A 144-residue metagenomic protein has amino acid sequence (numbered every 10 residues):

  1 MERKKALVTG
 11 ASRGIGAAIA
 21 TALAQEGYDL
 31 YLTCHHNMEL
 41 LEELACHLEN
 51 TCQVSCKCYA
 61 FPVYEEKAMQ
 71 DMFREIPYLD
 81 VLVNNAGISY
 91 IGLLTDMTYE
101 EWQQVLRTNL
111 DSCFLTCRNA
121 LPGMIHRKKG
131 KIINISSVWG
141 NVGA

Functional and structural regions predicted by a protein language model:
S12-G14: Conserved glycine-rich cofactor-binding loop
E26-E43: Conserved glycine-rich Rossmann-like NAD(P)H-binding loop of the short-chain dehydrogenase/reductase
M38, Y59-D71, Y99: The beta1-alpha1 cofactor-binding region of Rossmann-like NAD(H)/NADP(H)-dependent oxidoreductases
A86-Y90: Conserved NAD(P)H cofactor-binding loop of Rossmann-fold oxidoreductase domains
L93-L94, E101-L106: Substrate-binding pocket helix/loop in short-chain dehydrogenase/reductase
C117-R118: A short, exposed helix-loop element centered on a Lys and neighboring polar residues
S137: Residue(s) in the substrate-gating loop at a strand-loop-helix junction that position the organic substrate next
